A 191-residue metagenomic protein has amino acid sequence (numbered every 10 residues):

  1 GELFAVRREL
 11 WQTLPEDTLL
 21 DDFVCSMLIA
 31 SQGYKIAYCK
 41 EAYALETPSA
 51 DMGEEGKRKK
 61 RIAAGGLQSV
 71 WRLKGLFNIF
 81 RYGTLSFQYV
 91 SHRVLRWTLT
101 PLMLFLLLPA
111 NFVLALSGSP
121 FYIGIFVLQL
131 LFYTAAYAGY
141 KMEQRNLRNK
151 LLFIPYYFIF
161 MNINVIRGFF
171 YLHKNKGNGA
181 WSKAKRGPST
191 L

Functional and structural regions predicted by a protein language model:
G1-T13: Conserved nucleotide-sugar donor-binding and metal-coordinating catalytic region shared by glycosyltransferases
R8, E41, K183: Active-site donor-binding loop signature of nucleotide-sugar glycosyltransferases
E9, K57, F160: Short alpha-helical basic/polar micro-motif
T13-L14, K141: Alpha-helix C-capping/helix-to-loop hinge sites
P15-E16, P101: Generic structural signal for alpha-helix starts
E16-H92, I163-Y171: Catalytic donor/gating beta->alpha subdomain of glycosyltransferases that bind UDP-sugars
E46, R96-G177: Membrane-embedded multi-pass helical conduit in multi-pass membrane proteins, especially envelope-biosynthetic
A180-L191: Membrane-proximal intrinsically disordered regions of secretory-pathway and membrane-system proteins
